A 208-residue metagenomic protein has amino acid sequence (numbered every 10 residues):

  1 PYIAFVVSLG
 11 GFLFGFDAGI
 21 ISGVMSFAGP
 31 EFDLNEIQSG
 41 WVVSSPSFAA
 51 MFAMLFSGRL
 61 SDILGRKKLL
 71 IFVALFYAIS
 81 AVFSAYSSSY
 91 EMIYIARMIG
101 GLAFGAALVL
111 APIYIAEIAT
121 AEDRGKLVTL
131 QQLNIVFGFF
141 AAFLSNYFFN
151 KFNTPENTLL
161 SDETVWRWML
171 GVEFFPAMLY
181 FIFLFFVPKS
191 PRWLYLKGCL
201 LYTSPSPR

Functional and structural regions predicted by a protein language model:
P1-S204, R208: Transmembrane-helix signature of 12-pass secondary carriers
